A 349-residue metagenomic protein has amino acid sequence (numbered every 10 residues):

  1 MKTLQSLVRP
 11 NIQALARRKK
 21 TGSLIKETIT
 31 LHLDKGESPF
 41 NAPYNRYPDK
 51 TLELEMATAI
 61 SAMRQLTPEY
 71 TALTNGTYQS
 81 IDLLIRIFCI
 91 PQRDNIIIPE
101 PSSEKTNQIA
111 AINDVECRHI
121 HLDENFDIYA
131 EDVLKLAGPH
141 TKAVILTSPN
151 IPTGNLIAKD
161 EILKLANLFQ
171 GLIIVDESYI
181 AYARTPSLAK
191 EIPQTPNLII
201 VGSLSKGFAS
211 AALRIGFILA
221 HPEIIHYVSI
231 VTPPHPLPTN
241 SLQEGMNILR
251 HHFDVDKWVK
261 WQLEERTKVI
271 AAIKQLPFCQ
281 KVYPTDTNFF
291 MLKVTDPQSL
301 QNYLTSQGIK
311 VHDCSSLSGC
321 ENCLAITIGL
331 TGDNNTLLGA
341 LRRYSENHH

Functional and structural regions predicted by a protein language model:
M1-A62: N-terminal "arm"/small-domain region of PLP-dependent enzymes with the aminotransferase-like
L4, Q79, I90-L146: PLP-dependent aminotransferase-like
A57-N95, N113: Phosphate-binding glycine-rich loop
L73, V201, Q280-T285, S316: Short beta-strand
E124-A181, P193: Active-site phosphate-binding strand-loop segment of PLP-dependent enzymes
D160, S306-Q307, S316-H349: PLP-dependent enzyme catalytic core of the Aspartate aminotransferase-like
N197-Q275, K281-V282: PLP-dependent aminotransferase class I/II
L263, L276-Q307: Conserved PLP-binding catalytic core of the aspartate aminotransferase-like
